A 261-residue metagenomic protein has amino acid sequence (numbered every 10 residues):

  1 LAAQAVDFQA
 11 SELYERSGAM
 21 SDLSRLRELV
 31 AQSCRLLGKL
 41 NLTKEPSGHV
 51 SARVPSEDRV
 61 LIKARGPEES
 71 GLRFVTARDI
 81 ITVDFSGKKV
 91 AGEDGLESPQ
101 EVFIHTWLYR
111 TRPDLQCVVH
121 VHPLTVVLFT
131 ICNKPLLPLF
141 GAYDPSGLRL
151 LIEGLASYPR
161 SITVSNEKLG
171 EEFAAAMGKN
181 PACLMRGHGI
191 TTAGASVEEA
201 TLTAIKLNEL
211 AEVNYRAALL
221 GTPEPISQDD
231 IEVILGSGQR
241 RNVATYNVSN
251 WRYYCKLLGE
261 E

Functional and structural regions predicted by a protein language model:
L1-A19: N-terminal amphipathic/basic-hydrophobic helices that include classical n-h-c signal peptides and signal-anchor
L13-E261: Glycine-rich flexible loops
